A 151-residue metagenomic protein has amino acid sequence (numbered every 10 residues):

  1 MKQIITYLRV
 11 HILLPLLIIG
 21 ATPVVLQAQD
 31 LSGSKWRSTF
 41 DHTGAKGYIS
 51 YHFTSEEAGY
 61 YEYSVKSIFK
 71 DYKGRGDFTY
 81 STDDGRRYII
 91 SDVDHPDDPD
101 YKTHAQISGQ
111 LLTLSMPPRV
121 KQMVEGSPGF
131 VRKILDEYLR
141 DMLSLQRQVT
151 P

Functional and structural regions predicted by a protein language model:
K2-L14: Bacterial N-terminal signal peptides that target proteins for export
H11-P23: Bacterial N-terminal signal peptides
V24-A28: Sec/Tat signal peptide C-region and signal peptidase I cleavage site
Q29-G47, F78, Q146: Tryptophan-anchored aromatic micro-motifs
S38, A58-Y63, R86-D92, L112-M116: Short hydrophobic/aromatic-rich beta-strand segments that constitute the beta-sheet cores of beta-sandwich/beta-barrel
T43-Y88: N-terminal glycine/threonine-rich, aromatic-flanked beta-hairpin/loop signature
K73-R86, L111, S115-P151: Edge beta-strand at a domain terminus
Y88-G109: An anionic, turn-rich surface loop/hairpin at beta-sheet edges that serves as a generic interaction/coordination patch
